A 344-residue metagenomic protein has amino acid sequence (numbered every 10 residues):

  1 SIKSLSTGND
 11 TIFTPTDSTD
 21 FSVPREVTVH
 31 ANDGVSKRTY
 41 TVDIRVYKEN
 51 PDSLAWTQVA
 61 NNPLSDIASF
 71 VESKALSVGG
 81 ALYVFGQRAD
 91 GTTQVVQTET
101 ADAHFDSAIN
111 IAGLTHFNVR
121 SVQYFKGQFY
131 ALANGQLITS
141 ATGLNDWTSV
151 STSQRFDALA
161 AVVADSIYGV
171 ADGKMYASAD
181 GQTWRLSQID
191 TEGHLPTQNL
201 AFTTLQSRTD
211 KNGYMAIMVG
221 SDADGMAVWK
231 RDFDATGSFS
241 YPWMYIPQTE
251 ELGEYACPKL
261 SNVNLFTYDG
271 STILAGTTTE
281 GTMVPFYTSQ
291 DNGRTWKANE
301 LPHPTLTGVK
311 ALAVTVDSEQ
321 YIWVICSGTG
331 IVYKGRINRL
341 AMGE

Functional and structural regions predicted by a protein language model:
S1-V71, L340-E344: Beta-rich interaction/scaffold domains
D52-P63, A103-L114, W147-Q154, R185-G193 (+3 more regions): Beta-propeller fold detector
V59-G91: Beta-strand-rich domains and repeat architectures in extracellular enzymes and scaffolds, especially beta-propellers
P63-L76, N110-G127, S149-S166, T191-K211 (+2 more regions): Repeated scaffold domains used in trafficking and secretory/extracellular systems, primarily beta-propellers
G79-V84, G127-A131, D165-G169, K211-M218 (+2 more regions): Entry beta-strands of beta-propeller and related beta-repeat scaffolds
V96-A101, T139-A141, A177-A179, K230-D232 (+2 more regions): Conserved Ser/Thr-centered positions that define the repeating blades of beta-propeller domains
G253-Q290: Loop/turn-rich, solvent-exposed surfaces of beta-rich toroidal or solenoidal domains
R294-N299, L306-E344: Blade-level signature of beta-propeller repeat domains, shared across WD40, Kelch, NHL, RCC1 and BNR/Asp-box propellers
